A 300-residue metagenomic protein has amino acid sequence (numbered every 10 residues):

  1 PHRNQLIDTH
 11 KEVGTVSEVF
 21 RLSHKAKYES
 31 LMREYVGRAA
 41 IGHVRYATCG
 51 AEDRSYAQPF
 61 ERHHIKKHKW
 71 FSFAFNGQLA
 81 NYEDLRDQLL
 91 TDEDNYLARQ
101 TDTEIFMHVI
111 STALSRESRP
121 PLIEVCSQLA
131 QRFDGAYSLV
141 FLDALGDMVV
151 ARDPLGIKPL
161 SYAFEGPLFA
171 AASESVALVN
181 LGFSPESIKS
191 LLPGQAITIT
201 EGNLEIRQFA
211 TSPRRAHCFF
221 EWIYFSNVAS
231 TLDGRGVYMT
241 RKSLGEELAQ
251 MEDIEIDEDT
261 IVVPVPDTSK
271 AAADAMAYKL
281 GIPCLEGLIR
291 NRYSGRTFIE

Functional and structural regions predicted by a protein language model:
P1-L192, T198-I261, V265: Conserved short alpha-helical segments that host acidic/polar catalytic motifs at enzyme active sites
Q58, D94, K279, Y293-S294: Flexible domain-boundary/linker segments
T268-S269: Catalytic cores of enzymes
A275-A277: Active-site diphosphate/adenylate-binding microenvironment
G281-E300: Short, glycine/charge-rich flexible loops or terminal/linker lids adjacent to PRPP-binding catalytic cores
